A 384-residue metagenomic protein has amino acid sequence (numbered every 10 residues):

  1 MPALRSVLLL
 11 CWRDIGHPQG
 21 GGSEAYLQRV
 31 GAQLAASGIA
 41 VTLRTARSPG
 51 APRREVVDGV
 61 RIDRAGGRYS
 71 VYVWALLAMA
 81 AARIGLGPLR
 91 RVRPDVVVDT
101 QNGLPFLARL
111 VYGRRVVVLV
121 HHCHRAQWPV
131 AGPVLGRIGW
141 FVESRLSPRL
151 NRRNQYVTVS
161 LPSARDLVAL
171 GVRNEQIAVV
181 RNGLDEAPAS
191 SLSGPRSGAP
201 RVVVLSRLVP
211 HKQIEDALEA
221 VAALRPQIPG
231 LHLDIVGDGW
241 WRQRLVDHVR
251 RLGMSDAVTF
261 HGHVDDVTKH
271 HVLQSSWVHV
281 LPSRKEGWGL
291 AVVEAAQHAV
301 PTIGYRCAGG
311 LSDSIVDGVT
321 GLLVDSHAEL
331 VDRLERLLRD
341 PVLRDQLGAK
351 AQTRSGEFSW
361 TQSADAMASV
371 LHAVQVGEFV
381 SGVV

Functional and structural regions predicted by a protein language model:
V134-V157, R165: Membrane-proximal helix-turn-helix segments that form the acceptor-binding/catalytic region of lipid-linked
V157, S193-V221, D234: Conserved donor-binding/catalytic core segment of Leloir-type glycosyltransferases
P162, G183: Carbohydrate-associated surface elements
G230, L343-E357, A366: A short, well-ordered alpha-helix in the C-terminal region of glycosyltransferases
V246-V264: Nucleotide-activated donor-binding/catalytic signature segment of Leloir-type glycosyltransferases, i.e., the conserved
R284: Aromatic "clamp/platform" in nucleotide-sugar-dependent glycosyltransferases that forms part of the donor/acceptor
P301-Y305, I315: Short hydrophobic beta-strand element within catalytic cores of glycosyltransferases and related nucleotide-activated
V316-A328, R336-V342: Conserved acidic donor-binding segment of nucleotide-sugar-dependent glycosyltransferases
